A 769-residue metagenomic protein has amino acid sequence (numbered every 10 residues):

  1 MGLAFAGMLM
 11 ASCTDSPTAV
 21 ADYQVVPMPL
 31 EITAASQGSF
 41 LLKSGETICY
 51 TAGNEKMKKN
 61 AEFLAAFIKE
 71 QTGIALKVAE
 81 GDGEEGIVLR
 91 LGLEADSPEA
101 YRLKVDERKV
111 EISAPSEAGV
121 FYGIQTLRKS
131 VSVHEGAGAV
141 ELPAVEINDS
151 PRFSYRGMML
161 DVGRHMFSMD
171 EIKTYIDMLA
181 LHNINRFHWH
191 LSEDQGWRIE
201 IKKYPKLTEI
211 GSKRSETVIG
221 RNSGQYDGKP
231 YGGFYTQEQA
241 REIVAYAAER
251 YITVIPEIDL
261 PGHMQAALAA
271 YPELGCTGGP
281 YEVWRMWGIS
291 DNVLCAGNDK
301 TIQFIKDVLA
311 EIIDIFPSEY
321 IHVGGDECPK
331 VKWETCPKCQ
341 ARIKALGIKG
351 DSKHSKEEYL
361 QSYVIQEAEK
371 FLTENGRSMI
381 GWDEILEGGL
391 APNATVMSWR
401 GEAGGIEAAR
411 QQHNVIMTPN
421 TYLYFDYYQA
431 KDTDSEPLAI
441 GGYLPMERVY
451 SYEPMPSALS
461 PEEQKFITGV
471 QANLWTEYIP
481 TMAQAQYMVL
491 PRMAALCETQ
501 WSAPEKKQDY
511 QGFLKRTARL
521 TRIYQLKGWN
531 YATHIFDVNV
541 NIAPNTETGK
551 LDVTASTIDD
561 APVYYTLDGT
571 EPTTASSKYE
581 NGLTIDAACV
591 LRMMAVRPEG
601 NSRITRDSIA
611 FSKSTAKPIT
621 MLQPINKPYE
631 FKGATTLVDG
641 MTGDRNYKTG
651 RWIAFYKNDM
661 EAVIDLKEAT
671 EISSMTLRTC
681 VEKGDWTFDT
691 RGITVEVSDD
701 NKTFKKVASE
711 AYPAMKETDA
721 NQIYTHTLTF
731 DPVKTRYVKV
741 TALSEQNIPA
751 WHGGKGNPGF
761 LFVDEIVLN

Functional and structural regions predicted by a protein language model:
G2, P27, Q508, L514-V663 (+2 more regions): Short, compositionally stereotyped local motifs that mark structural "simplifiers"
G2-M8: Bacterial N-terminal signal peptides
C13-S154, N375-W382, L386, L390 (+4 more regions): Acidic, contiguous N-terminal accessory segments
T47, A95-Y320, E367, F371 (+1 more regions): Feature activates predominantly on carbohydrate-active enzymes
S116, A595-E599, S744-Q746: Surface-exposed loop/turn motifs at beta-strand-loop junctions within extracellular Ig-like and Fibronectin type III
R285, I289-P392, W399-E407: Active-site neighborhood of glycoside hydrolase catalytic domains
M379-A394, R400-L551: Flexible, acidic glycine-rich loops studded with aromatic residues
R645-A708, Y712, Q722-N769: Aromatic, loop-rich ligand-recognition surfaces of beta-strand-rich domains
